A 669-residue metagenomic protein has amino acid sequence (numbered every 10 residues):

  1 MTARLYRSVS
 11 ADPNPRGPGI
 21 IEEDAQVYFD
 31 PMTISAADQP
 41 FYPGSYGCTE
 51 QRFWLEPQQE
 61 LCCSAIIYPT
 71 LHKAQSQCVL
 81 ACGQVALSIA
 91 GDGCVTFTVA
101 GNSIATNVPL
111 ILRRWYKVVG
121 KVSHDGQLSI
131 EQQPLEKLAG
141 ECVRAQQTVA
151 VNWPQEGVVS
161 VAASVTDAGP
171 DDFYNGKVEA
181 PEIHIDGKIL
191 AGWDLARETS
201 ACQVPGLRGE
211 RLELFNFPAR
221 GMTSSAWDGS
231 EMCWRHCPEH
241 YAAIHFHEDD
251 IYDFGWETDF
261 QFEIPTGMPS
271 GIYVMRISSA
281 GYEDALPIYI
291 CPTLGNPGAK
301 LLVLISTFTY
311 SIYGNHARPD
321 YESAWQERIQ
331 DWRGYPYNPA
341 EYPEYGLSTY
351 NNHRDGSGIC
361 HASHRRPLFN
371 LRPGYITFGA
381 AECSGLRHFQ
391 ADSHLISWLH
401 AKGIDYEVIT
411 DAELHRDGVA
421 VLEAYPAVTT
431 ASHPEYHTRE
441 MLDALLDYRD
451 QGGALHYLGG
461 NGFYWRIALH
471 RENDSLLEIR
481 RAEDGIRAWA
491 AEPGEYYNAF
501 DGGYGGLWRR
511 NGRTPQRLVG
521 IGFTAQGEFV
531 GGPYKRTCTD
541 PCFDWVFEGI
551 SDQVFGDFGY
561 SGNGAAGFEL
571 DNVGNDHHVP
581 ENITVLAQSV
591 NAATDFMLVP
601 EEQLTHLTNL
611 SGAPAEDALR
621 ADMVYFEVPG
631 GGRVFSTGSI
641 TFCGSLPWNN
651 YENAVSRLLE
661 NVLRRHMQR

Functional and structural regions predicted by a protein language model:
A3-G44, Q147-Q155, D171, V178-H240: Extracytoplasmic low-complexity segments
S8, G221-Y252, S279-V421, E660: Aromatic-Pro/Gly-enriched surface loop or interdomain linker that acts as a lid/target-recognition segment
F41-V99, I185-L190: Extracellular glycan-recognition modules
A65, R114-S123, L128-Q132: Short tryptophan-centered beta-strand motifs in secreted/extracellular beta-sheet-rich domains of glycan-recognition
F97-K117: Short, aromatic/His-centered strand-loop micro-motif at the edge of beta-sheets
Q133-V159: Short, solvent-exposed beta-strand-to-loop segments that form ligand-recognition rims of beta-rich domains
D249-D250, Q261-E263, G267-P269, S384-R471 (+1 more regions): Helical hinge/lid and interdomain linker segments adjacent to catalytic or ligand-binding clefts that mediate domain
E472-V655, N661, R665-H666: Glycine-rich, aromatic-lined ligand/substrate-binding cores of catalytic and carbohydrate-binding domains
